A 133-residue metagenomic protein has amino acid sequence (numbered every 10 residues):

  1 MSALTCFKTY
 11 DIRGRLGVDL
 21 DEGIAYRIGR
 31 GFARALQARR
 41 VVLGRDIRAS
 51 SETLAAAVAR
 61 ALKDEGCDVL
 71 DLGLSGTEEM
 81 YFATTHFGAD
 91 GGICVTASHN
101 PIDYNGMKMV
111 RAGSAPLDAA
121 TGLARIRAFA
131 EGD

Functional and structural regions predicted by a protein language model:
S2-T5, T9, G14-D133: Gly/Ser-rich phosphate-binding catalytic loop and adjacent alpha/beta segment that cradle a phosphoryl group at enzyme
